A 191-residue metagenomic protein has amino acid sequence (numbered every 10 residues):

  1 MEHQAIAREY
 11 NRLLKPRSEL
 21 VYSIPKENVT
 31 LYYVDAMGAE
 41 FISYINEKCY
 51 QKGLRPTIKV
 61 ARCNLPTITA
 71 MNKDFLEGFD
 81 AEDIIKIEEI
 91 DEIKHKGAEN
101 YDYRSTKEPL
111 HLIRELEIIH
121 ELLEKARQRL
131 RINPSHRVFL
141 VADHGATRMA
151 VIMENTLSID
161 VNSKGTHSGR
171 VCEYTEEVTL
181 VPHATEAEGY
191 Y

Functional and structural regions predicted by a protein language model:
M1-Y191: Feature captures the catalytic ectodomains and active-site-proximal regions of enzymes that hydrolyze or transfer
